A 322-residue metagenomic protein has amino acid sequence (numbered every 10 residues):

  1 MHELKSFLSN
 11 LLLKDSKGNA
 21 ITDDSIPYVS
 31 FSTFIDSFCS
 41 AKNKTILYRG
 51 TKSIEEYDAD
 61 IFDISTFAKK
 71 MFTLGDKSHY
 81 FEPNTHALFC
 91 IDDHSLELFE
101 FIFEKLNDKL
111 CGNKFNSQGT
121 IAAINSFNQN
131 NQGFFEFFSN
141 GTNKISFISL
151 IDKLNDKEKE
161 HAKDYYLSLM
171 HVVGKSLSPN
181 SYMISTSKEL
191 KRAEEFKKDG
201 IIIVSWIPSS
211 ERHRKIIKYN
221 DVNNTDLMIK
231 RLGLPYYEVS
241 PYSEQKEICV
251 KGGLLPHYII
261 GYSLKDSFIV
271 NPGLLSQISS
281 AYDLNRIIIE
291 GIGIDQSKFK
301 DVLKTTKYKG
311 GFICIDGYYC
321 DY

Functional and structural regions predicted by a protein language model:
M1-Y322: NAD-dependent ADP-ribosyltransferases
